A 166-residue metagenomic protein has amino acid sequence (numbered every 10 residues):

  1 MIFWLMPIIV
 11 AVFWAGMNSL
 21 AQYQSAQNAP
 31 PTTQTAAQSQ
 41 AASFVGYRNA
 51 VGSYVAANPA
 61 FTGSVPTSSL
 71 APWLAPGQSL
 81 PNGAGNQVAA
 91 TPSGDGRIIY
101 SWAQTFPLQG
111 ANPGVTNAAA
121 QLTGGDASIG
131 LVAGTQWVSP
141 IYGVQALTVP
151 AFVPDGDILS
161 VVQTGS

Functional and structural regions predicted by a protein language model:
M1-V12: N-terminal signal-anchor/signal peptide hydrophobic helix marking the start of the first transmembrane segment
I9, S68, D95-R97, V132 (+2 more regions): Alpha-helical structural elements
V10-W14, A29, V55, A60-S64: Generic detector of short, locally flexible boundary/turn motifs and exposed helical patches
V12-A42: Aliphatic-rich helix starts adjacent to a transmembrane/signal segment
A37-F61: N-terminal alpha-helical signal peptides/signal-anchor transmembrane segments
A56-T123: Extracellular/periplasmic head regions of type IV pilus-like filament subunits
F106-S166: Short, surface-exposed interaction loops/tails
